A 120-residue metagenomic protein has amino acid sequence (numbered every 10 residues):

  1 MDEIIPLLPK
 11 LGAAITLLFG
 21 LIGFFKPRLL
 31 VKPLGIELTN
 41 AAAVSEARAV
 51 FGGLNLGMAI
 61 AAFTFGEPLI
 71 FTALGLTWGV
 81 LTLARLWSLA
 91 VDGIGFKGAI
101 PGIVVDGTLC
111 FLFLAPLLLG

Functional and structural regions predicted by a protein language model:
M1-P9, A61-T72, L114-G120: Helix-coil boundary and interhelical linker segments in multi-pass alpha-helical membrane proteins
P6-F25: N-terminal signal-anchor transmembrane alpha helix
K26-V44: Cytosolic, membrane-interface loops and tails of multi-pass inner-membrane proteins
A42-F63, L76: Core segments of alpha-helical transmembrane spans in multipass integral membrane proteins
A43-A49, P101-P116, G120: Small-residue-rich segments of transmembrane alpha-helices in multi-pass membrane proteins, especially helix faces
T64-P68, L83-A99, L118-L119: Membrane-helix boundary connector in multi-pass membrane proteins
L74-L86, G102-F113: Hydrophobic alpha-helical segments of small multi-pass membrane proteins
